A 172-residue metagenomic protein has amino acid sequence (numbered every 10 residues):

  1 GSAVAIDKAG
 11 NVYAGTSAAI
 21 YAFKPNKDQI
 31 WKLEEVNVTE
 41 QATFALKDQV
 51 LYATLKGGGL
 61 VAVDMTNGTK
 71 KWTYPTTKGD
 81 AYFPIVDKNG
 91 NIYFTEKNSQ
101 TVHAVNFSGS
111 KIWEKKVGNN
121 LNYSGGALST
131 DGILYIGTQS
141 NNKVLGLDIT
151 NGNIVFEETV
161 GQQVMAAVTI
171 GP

Functional and structural regions predicted by a protein language model:
G1-P172: Extracytoplasmic/lumenal domain signature
